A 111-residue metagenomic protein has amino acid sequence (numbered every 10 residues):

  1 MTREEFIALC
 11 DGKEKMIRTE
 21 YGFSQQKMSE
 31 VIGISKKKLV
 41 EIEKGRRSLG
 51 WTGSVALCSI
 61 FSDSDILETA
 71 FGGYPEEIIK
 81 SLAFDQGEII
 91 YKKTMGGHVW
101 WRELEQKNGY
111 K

Functional and structural regions predicted by a protein language model:
M1-E20: A short, Lys/Arg-rich alpha-helix, primarily the initiator
L9-C10, I34, L49: Alpha-helix N-cap/N′ positions at the starts of helices
E14, Q25, K36, W51-S54: Helix-turn-helix DNA-binding elements, focusing on the entry/boundary residues of the two helices that contact DNA
G22-V40: Short alpha-helical DNA-recognition segment
L49-G73: DNA major-groove recognition helix of helix-turn-helix/homeodomain DNA-binding modules
E68-K111: Helix-turn-helix/homeodomain-like alpha-helical modules used for DNA recognition and transcription-factor dimerization
